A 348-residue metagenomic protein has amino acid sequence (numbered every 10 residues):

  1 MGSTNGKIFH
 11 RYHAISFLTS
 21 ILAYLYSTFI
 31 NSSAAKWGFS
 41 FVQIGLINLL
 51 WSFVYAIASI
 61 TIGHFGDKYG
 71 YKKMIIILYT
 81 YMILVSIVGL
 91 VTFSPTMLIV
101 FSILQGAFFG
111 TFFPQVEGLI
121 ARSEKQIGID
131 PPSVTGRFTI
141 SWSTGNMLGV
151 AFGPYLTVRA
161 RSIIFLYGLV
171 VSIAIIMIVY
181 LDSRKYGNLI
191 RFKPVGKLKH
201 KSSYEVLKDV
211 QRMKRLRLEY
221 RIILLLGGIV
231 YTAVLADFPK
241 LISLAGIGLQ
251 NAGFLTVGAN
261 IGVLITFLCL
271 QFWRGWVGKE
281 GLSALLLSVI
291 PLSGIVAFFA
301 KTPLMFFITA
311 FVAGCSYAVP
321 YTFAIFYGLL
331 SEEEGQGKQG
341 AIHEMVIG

Functional and structural regions predicted by a protein language model:
G2-S52, L216-L224, G228-A245, A252-L255: Helix-loop boundary and gating motifs at the non-cytosolic
S52-I60, N146-M147, N260-L268: Residue-level signature of mid-helix packing/kink "hotspots" within the transmembrane helices of 12-pass Major
I57-F93: Conserved MFS/SLC helix-loop-helix module at the cytosolic interface between two early adjacent transmembrane helices
S59-G70, T157, T266-K279: Helix-to-loop junctions at the C-terminal end of transmembrane segments in multipass secondary transporters
K73-I87, G281-V296: Structural signature of the two symmetry-related core transmembrane helices
T111-K125, A318-E332: Intracellular juxtamembrane helix-capping segments at the cytosolic ends of symmetry-related transmembrane helices
I164-L181: Symmetry-related core transmembrane helices of the 12-TM Major Facilitator Superfamily/SLC fold
E334-G348: A late C-terminal transmembrane helix in Major Facilitator Superfamily
